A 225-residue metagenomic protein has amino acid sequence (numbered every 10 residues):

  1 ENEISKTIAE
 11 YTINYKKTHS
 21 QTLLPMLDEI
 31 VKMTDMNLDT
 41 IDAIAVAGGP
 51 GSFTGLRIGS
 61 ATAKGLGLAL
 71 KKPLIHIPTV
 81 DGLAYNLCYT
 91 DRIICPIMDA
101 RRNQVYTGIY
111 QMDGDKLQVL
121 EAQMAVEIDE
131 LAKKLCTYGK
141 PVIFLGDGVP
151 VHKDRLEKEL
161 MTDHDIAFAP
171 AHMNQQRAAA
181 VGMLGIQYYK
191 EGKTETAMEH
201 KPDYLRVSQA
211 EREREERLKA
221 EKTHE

Functional and structural regions predicted by a protein language model:
E1, Y106-Y110, D203: Conserved hydrophobic/aromatic positions in well-ordered beta-strands
E1-E3, T7-T12, K134, V207-A210 (+1 more regions): Patatin-like phospholipase
E1-G48: N-terminal beta-alpha supersecondary unit
K6, P73-Q175, Q209, E221: Surface "functional belts" at beta-alpha junctions
K32-D39, L68-I77, K193: Phosphate-handling active-site elements
V46-L74: DPxDG-like acidic metal-binding loop motif
A167-E225: Acyltransferase
